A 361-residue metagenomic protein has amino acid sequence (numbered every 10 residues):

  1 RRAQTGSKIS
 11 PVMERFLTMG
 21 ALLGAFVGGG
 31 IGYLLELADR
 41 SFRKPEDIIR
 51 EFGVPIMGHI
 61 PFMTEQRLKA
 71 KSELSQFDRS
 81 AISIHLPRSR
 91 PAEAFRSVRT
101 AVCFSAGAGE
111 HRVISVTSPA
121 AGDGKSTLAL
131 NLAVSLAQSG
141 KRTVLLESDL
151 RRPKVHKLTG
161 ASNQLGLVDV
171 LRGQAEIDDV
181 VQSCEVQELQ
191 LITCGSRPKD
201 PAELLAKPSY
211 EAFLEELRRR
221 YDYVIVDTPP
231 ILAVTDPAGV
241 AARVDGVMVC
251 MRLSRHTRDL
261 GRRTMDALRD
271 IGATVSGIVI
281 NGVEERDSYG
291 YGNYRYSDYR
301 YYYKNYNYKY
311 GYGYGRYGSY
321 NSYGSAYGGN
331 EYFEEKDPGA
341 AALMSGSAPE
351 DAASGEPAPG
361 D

Functional and structural regions predicted by a protein language model:
R1, I60, I192: Hydrophobic residues at beta-strand termini and immediately following loops that shape nucleotide-binding pockets
R1-L17: Short, aromatic-rich amphipathic segments at membrane interfaces that lie adjacent to a transmembrane helix or signal
R15-R142, S148-H156, A161-V168, D179 (+3 more regions): Short boundary/hinge segments that flank catalytic cores
D47-I56, G239-V249: Gly/Ser-rich helix-loop-strand patches that form or flank binding pockets for ribonucleotide-derived cofactors
D169-R197: Nucleotide-state-sensitive switch-loop elements of NTP-binding domains
S196-V234, A241: Phosphate-binding/switch loop-helix module in NTP-utilizing enzymes
Y223, G246-V249, G277: Well-ordered beta-strand positions
T228-A233, V244-R262: Conserved Switch II/interswitch segment of TRAFAC-class P-loop GTPases
